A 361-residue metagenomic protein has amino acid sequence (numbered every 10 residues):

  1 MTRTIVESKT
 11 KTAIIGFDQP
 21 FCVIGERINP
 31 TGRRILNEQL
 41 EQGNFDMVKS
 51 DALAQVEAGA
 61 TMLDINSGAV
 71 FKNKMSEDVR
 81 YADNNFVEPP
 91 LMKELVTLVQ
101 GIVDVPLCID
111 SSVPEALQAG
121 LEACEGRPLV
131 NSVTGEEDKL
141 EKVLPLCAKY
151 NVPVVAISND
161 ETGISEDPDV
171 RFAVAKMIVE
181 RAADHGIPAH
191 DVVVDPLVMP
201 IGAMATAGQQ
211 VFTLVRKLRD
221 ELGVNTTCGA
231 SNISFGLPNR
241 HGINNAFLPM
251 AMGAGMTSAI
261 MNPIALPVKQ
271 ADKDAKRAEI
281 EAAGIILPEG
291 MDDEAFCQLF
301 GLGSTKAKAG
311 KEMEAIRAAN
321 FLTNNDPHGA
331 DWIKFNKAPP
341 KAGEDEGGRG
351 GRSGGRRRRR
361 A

Functional and structural regions predicted by a protein language model:
M1-V193, M199-A361: Domain-level signal for soluble alpha/beta catalytic cores
